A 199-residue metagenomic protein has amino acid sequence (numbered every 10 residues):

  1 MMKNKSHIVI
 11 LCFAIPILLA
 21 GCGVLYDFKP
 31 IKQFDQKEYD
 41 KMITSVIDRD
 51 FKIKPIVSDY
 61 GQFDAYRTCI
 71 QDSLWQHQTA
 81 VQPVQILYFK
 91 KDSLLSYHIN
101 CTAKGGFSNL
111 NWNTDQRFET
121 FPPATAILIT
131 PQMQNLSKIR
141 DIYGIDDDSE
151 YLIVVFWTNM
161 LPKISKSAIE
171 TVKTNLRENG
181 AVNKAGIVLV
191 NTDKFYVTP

Functional and structural regions predicted by a protein language model:
M1-F34: Bacterial Sec-dependent N-terminal signal peptides
C12, Q76, G144, R177-G180: Generic marker of residues within folded, mature protein domains
C22-S149: Non-globular targeting/processing and membrane-anchoring segments
I31, T102, I164-A168, V197-P199: Short, flexible/disordered intra-domain loops and linkers
V46-I47, L74, V172-G180: Hydrophobic, Leu/Ile/Phe/Ala-enriched alpha-helical segments that form helix-helix packing faces
I53-A65, A181-P199: Thiol-based oxidoreductase modules, predominantly thioredoxin-like and allied folds used for disulfide exchange
S93, M160-L161, K194: Short, glycine/serine-rich, charged loops/turns that create anion-binding and catalytic segments at active sites
K138-N175, I187-V190: Short active-site neighborhood of thiol/selenol oxidoreductases, capturing the structured segment around
